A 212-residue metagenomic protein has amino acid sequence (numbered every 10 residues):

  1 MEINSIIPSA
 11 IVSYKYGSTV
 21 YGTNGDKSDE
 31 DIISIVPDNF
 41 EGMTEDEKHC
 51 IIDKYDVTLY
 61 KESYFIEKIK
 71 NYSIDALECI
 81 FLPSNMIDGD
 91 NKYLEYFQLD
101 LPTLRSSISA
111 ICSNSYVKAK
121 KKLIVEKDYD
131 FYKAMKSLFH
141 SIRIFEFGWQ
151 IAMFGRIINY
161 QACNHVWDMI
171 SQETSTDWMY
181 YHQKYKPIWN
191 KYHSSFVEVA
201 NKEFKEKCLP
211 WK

Functional and structural regions predicted by a protein language model:
M1-I87: Metal-dependent nucleotidyltransferase catalytic core
G89-Y93: Ordered, amphipathic secondary-structure segments that act as subunit-interaction surfaces in large macromolecular
L94-K212: Conserved nucleotidyltransferase catalytic core and NTase-mimicking acidic/glycine-rich helix/loop elements in nucleic
